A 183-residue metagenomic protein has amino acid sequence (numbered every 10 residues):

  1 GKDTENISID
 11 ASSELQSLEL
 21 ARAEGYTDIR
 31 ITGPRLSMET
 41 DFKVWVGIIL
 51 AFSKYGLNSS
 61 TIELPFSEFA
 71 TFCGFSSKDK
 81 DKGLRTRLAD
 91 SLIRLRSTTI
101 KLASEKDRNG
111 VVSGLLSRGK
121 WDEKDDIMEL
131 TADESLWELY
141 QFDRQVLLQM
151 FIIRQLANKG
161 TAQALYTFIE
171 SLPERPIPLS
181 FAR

Functional and structural regions predicted by a protein language model:
G1-R183: Charged, alpha-helix-forming regions
